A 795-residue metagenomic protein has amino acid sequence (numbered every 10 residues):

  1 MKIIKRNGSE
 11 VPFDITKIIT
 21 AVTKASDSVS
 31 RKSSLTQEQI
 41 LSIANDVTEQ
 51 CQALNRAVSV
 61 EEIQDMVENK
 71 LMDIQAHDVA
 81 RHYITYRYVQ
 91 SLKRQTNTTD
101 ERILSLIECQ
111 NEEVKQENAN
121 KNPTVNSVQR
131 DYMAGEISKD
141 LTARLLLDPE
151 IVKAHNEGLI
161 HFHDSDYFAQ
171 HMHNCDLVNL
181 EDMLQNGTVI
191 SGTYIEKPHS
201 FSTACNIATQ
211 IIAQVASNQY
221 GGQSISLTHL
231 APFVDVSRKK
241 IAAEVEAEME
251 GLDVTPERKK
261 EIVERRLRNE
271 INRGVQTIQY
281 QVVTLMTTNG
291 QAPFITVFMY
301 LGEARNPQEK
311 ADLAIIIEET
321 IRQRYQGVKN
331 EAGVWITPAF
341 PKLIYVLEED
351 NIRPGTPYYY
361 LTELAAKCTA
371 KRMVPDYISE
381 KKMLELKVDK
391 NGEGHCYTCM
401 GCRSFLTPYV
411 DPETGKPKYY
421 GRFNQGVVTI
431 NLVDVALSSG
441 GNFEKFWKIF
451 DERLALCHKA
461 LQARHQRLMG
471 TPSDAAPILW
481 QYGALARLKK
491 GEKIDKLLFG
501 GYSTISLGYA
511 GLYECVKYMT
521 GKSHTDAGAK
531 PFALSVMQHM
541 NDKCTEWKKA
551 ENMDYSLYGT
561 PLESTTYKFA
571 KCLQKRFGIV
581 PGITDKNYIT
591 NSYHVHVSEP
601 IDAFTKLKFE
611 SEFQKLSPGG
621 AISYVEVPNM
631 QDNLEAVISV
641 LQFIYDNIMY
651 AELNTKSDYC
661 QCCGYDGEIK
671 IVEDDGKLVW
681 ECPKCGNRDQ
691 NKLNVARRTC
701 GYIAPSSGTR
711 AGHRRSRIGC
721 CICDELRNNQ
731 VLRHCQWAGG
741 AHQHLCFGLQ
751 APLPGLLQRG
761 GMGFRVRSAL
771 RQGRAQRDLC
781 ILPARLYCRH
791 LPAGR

Functional and structural regions predicted by a protein language model:
M1-Q110, I718, I722: Charged, amphipathic alpha-helical regulatory modules used for macromolecular assembly or allosteric control
V89-G501, K522, D526-R688, V695: Conserved catalytic cores of very large enzyme subunits
S503, L507-V516: Extended amphipathic alpha-helical segments enriched in small hydrophobics
E668-V672, N691-K692, G755, R759-G763: Short, non-ligating residues that shape and space the ligands of small metal-coordination modules and catalytic
G676-G686, R697-A704, V766-A775: Short cysteine/histidine-rich metal-coordination sites, predominantly Zn2+-binding motifs
K684-C723: Long insertion/accessory domains within large nucleic-acid-processing enzymes
D724-L745, Q750-Q776, C780-R789: N-terminal [4Fe-4S]-dependent radical SAM core
